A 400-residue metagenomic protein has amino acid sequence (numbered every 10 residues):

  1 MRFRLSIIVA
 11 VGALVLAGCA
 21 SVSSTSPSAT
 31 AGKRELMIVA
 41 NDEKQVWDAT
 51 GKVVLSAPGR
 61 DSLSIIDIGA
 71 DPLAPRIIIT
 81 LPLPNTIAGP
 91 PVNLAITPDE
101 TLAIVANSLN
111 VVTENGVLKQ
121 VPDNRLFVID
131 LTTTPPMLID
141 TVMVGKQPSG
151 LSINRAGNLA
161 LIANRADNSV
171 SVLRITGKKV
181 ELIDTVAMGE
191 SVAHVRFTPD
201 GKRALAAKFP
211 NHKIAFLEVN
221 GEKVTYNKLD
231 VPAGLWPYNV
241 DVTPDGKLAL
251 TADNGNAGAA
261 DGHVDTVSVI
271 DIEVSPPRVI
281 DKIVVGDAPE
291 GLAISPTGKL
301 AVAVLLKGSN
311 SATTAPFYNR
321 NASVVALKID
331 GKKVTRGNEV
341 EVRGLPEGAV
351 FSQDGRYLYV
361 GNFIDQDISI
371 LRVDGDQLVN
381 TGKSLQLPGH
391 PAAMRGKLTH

Functional and structural regions predicted by a protein language model:
M1-V9: Bacterial N-terminal signal peptides that target proteins for export
I8-A17: Bacterial N-terminal signal peptides
C19-H400: Predominantly soluble domains enriched in secretory-pathway, periplasmic, or organellar proteins
